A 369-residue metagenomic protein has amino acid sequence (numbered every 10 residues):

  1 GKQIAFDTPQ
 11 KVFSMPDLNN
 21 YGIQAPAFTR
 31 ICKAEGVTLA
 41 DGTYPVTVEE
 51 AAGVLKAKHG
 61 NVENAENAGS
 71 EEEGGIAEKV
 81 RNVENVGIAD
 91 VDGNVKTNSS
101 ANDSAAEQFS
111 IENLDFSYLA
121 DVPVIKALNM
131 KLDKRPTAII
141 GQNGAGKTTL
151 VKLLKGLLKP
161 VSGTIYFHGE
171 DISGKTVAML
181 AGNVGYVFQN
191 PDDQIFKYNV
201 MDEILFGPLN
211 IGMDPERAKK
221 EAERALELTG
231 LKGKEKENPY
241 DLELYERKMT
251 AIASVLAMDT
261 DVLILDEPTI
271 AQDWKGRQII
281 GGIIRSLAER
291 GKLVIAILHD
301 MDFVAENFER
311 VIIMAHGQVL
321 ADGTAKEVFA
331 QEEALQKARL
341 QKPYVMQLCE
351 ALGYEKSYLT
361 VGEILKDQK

Functional and structural regions predicted by a protein language model:
K2-T29, Q318-V345: Conserved beta-strand-loop-alpha-helix hinge in the C-terminal portion of ABC ATPase nucleotide-binding domains
N19-V80, D92-E107, L335-K369: ABC ATPase nucleotide-binding domains
K155: Helix-to-loop junction immediately C-terminal to a conserved catalytic motif
G163-D171, L180: Conserved ABC transporter NBD signature motif
E216-K234: Conserved ABC ATPase "signature" region
L298-H299: H-loop/switch region of ABC-family ATPase nucleotide-binding domains
V304-E306: A short, surface-exposed alpha-helical micro-motif characterized by mixed small hydrophobic and charged/polar residues
